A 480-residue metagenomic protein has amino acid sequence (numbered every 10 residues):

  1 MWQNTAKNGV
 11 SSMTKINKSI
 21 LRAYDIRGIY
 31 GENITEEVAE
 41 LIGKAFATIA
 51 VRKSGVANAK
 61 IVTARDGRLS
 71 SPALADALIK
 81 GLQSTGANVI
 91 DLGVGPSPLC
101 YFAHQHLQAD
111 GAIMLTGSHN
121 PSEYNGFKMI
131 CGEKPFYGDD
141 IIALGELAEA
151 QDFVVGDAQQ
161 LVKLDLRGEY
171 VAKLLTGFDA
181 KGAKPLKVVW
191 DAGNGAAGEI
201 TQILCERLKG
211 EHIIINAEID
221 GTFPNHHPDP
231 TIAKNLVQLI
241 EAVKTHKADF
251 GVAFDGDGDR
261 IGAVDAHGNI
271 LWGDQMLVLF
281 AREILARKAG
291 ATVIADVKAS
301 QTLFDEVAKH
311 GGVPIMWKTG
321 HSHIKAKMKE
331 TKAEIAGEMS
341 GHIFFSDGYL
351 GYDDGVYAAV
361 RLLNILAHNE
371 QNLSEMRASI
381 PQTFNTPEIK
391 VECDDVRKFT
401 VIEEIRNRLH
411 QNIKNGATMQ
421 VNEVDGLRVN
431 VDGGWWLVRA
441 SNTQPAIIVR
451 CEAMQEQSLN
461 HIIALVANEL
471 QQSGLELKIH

Functional and structural regions predicted by a protein language model:
M13-K80, S84-G86, K163-L186: An N-terminal, well-structured beta->alpha segment
T48, R52, K60-Y124, L175-T176 (+1 more regions): N-terminal small/polar loop signature for handling phosphorylated ligands or for N-terminal nucleophile
V56-D66, I90, K187-V189, A291-V297 (+1 more regions): Short glycine-rich phosphate-binding loop at a beta-alpha junction
A109-S118, S122-Y124, V243-D265, I270 (+1 more regions): Glycine-rich phosphate-binding loop
S122-E123, M129-G138, E146, A183-K184 (+1 more regions): Replace "Mg2+/Mn2+-dependent" with "divalent metal-dependent
N125-H246: Gly/Ser/Thr-enriched, mixed-charge loops and adjacent short helices that form phosphate/oxyanion-binding elements
K288-R450, Q455-H480: Phosphate-binding and adjacent anionic-ligand microenvironments
